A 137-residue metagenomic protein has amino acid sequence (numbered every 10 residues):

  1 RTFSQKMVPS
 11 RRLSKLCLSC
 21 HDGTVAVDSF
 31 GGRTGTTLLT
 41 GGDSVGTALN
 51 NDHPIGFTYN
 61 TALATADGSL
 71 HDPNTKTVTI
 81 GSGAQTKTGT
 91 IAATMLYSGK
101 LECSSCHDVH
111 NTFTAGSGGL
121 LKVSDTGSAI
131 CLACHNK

Functional and structural regions predicted by a protein language model:
R1-K137: C-type cytochrome heme-c attachment and multiheme electron-transfer modules
